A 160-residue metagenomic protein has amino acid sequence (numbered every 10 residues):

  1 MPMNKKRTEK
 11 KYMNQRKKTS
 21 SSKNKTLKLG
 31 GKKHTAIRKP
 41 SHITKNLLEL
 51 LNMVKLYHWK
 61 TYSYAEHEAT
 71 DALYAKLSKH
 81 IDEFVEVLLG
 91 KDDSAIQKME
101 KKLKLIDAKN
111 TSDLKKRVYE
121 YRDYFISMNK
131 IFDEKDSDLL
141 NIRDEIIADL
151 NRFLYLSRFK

Functional and structural regions predicted by a protein language model:
M1-R38: Arg/Lys-rich, intrinsically disordered low-complexity tails that mediate electrostatic binding and condensation
K33-L50, T111-L114: Disorder-to-helix initiation segments
H42, N46, A69-A72, K76 (+2 more regions): Alpha-helical initiation/capping and key positions within long helical/coiled-coil segments
I43-H58, F84-V87, Y121-N129, N151-K160: Long, well-ordered alpha-helical segments
E49-A72, K130-S137: Helix-loop segments that flank and shape redox-cofactor active sites
L50, K55, L73-K76, H80 (+2 more regions): Extended, well-ordered alpha-helical scaffold segments
A65-Q97: Conserved alpha-helical segments that form or flank metal/cofactor-binding pockets of metalloenzymes
K102-S157: Acidic/histidine-rich alpha-helical segments that form the ligand environment of transition-metal centers
